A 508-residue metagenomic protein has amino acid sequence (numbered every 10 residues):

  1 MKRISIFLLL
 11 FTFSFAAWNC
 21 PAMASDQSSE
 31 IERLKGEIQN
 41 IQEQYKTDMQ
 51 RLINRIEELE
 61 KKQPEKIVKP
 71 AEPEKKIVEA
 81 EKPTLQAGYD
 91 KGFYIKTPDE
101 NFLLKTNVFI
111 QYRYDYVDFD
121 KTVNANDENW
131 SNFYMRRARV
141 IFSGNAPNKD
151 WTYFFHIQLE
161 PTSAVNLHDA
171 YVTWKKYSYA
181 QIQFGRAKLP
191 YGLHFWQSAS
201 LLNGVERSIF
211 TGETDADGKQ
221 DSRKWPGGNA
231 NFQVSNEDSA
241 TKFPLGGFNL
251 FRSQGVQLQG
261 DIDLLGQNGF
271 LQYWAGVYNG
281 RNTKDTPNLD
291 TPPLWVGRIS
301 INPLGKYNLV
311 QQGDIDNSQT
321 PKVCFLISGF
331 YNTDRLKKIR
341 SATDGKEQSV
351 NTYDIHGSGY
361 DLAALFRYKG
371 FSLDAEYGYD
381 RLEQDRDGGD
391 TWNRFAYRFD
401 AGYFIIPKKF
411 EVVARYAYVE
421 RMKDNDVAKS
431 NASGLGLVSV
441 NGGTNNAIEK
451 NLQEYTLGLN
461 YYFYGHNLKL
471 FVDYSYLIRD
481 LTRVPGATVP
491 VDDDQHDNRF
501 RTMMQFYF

Functional and structural regions predicted by a protein language model:
M1-I4: Positively charged n-region of N-terminal signal peptides that target proteins for export
F7-A17: Bacterial N-terminal signal peptides
W18-Q111, N268-F270, L309, F508: N-terminal periplasmic/intermembrane-space "pro-region" immediately following the signal or transit peptide
E30, E37, E57-E60, E206 (+4 more regions): Acidic-residue sensor for enzyme active/binding pockets
E79, L85, Y171-T173, N317-F508: Outer-membrane beta-barrel pore domains
G88-T283, N288-K306, N317-S318, C324 (+3 more regions): Outer membrane beta-barrel
